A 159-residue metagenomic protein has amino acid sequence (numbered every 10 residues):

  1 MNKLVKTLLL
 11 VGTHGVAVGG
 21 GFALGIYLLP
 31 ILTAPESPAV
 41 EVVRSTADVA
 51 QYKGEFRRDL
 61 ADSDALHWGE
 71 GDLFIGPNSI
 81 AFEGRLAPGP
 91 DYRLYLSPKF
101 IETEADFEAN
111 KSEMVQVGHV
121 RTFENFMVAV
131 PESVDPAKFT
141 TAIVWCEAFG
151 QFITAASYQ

Functional and structural regions predicted by a protein language model:
M1-V5: N-terminal Lys/Arg-rich, disordered targeting/topogenic segments
K6-I26: Hydrophobic membrane-insertion alpha-helices, especially the h-region of bacterial N-terminal signal peptides
Y27-G76, D106-S112: Transition segment at domain starts
E70-D91: Short, surface-exposed binding/anchoring microloops in extracellular/periplasmic proteins
N78, R85-A87, S97-F100, E147-F149: Solvent-exposed coil/turn segments that connect beta secondary-structure elements in extracytoplasmic/periplasmic
R93-Y95: Beta-strand signatures of extracellular beta-sandwich domains
E104-E132: An anionic, turn-rich surface loop/hairpin at beta-sheet edges that serves as a generic interaction/coordination patch
P131-S157: Short, exposed beta-strand-loop hairpins at the edges of beta-sheets in extracellular/periplasmic proteins
